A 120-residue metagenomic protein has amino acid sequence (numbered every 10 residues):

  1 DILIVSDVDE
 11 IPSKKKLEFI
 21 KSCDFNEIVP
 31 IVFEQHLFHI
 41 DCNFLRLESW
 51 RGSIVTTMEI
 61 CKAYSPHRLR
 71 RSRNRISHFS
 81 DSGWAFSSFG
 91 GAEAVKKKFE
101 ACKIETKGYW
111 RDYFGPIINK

Functional and structural regions predicted by a protein language model:
D1-V5, K14: Active-site-proximal specificity loops/subdomain of glycosyltransferases
E10-D112: Conserved catalytic core of nucleotide-sugar-dependent glycosyltransferases
R111-K120: Charged phosphate-binding loop/patch that engages nucleotide di/tri-phosphates or the phosphate backbone of nucleic
